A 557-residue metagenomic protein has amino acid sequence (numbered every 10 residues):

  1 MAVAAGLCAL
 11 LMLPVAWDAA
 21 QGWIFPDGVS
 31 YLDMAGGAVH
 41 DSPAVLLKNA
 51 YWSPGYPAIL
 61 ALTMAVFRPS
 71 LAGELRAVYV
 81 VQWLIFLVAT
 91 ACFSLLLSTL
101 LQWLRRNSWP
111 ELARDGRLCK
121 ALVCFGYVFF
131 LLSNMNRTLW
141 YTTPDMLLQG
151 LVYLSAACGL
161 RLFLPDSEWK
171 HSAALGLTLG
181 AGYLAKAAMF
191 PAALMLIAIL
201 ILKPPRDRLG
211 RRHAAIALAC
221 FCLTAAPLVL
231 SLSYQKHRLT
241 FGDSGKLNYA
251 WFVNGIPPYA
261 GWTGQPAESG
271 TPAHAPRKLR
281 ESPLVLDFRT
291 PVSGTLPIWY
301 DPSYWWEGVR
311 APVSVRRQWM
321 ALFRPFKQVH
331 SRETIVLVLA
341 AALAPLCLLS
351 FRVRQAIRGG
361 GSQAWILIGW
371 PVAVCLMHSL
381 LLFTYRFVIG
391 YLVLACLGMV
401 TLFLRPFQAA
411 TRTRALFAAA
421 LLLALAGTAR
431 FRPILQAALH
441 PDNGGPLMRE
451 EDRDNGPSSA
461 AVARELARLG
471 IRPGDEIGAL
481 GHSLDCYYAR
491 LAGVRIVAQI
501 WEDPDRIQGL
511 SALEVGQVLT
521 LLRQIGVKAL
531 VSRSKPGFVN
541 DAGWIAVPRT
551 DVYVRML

Functional and structural regions predicted by a protein language model:
A2, L118-C124, A173-L179, P191-I201 (+4 more regions): Signature aromatic-anchored transmembrane alpha helix within multi-pass, membrane-resident enzymes that catalyze glycan
A19-M34, L47-T63, A72, R76 (+2 more regions): Extracytoplasmic catalytic/substrate-binding loops of multi-pass membrane glycan-assembly enzymes
W52, R137-L148: Short acidic/glycine- and proline-prone juxtamembrane loop motifs at membrane-interface regions of multi-pass membrane
A61, A65, A72, R76 (+2 more regions): Lumenal/periplasmic acceptor-binding loop at the mouth of the active site in multi-pass, GT-C-fold membrane enzymes
A77-R114, L154, C158: Transmembrane-helix motifs of polytopic, lipid-linked glycan transferases
C92-L95, L132, L147-P165, A174-L179 (+1 more regions): Specific aromatic-rich, kink-prone transmembrane helix
A113-G116, S155-H171, G182, P204: Membrane-interface transmembrane helices that cradle and orient dolichyl/undecaprenyl
G270-R277, R453-Q499, A529-K535: Short periplasmic/luminal acceptor-recognition loop of GT-C membrane glycosyltransferases, typified by
